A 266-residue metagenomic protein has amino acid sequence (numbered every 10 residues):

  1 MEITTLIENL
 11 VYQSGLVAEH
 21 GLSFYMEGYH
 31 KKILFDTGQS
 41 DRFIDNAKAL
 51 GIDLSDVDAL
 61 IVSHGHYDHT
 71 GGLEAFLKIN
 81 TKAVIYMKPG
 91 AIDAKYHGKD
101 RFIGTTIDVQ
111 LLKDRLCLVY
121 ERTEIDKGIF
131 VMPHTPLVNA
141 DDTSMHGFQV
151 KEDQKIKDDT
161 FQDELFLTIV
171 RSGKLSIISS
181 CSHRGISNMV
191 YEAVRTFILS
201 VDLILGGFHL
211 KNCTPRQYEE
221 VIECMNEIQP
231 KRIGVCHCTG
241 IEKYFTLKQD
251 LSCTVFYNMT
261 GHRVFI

Functional and structural regions predicted by a protein language model:
M1-L50, T160, E164-I178: Conserved beta-strand hairpin/beta-sheet module of binuclear metal-dependent hydrolase folds, prominently
V11-S14, K155, L210-T214: Short, small-residue-enriched loops and turns at beta-alpha junctions that line or gate enzyme active sites
L16-V17, K31-A59, T143, Q149-K151 (+1 more regions): Pre-active-site segment of Zn-dependent metallo-hydrolases
I33-F35, I125-H134, S176-S179: Short hydrophobic-aromatic micro-motifs
R42-I92, F197-L203, N226-Q229: Active-site metal-binding motif and surrounding structural segment of the metallo-beta-lactamase
H66-H69, T160-T260: Cap/insert and terminal regions of metallo-dependent hydrolase folds
A91-L165, F256-I266: Metallo-beta-lactamase
